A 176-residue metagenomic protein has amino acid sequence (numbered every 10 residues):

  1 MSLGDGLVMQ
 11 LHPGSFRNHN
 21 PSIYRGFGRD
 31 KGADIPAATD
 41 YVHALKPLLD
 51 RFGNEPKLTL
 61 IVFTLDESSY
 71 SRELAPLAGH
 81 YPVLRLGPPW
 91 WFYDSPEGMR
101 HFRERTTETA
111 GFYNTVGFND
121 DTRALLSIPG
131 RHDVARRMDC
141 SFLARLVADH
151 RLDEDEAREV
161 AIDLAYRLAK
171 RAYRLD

Functional and structural regions predicted by a protein language model:
M1-S69: Divalent metal-binding pocket/active-site signature
S2, E55-L58, T64, L74-A75 (+4 more regions): Acidic, glycine-enriched catalytic cores built around paired aspartates
Q10-G14, I61-L65, L86-W90, F112-R131: Short acidic/histidine-rich active-site segments
H19-G28, Y70-A78, P96-R103, L125-S141: Histidine/acidic-residue-rich catalytic or RNA/ligand-binding cores of hydrolases and nuclease-related proteins
I23-G28, N54, Y81-R85, T115-T122 (+1 more regions): Short acidic (Asp/Glu) and glycine-rich catalytic loops that position anionic groups and cofactors
L49-G53, P76-Y81, T106-G111: Acidic (Asp/Glu)-rich catalytic clusters
D66-S68, L86-E104, L152-L175: C-terminal helical cap
F112-Y113, G130-D176: Mid-to-C-terminal alpha-helical segments outside catalytic/metal-binding sites
